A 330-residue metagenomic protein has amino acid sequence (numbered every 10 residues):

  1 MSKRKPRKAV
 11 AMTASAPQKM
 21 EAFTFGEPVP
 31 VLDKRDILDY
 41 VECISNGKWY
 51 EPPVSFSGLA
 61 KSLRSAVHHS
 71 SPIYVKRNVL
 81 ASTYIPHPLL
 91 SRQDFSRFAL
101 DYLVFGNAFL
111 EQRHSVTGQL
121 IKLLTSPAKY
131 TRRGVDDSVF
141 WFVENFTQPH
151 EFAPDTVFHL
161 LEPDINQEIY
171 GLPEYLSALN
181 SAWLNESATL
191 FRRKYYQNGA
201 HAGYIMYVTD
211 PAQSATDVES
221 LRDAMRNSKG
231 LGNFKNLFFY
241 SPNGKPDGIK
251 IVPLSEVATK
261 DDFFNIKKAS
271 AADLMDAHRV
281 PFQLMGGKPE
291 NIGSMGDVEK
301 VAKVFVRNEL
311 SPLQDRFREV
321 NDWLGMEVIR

Functional and structural regions predicted by a protein language model:
M1-Y130, I169, V257-A258, S294 (+3 more regions): Flexible, gly/proline-biased loop segments at the beginnings of proteins or at boundaries between secondary-structure
S2-R7, Q148-G296, K300-R330: Extended, charged amphipathic alpha-helical segments
P30-V31, V116-G171: Active-site and NAD+-binding cores of ADP-ribose-processing enzymes
V41, E51, V75, I85 (+9 more regions): Compositionally biased, intrinsically disordered low-complexity regions enriched in proline and serine
G47-G58, I85-L89, F140-P154, N180-W183 (+1 more regions): Short N-terminal helix-initiation segments at or just after the protein's N-terminus
L90-Q93, V104-F105, L123, V139-F142 (+2 more regions): Short amphipathic alpha-helical surface micro-motifs
V104-G106, V116-Q119, D136, A200-H201 (+2 more regions): Short, well-ordered loop/turn elements at secondary-structure boundaries
Q112, T125, V143-N145, V208 (+1 more regions): Pocket-edge structural micro-motifs
